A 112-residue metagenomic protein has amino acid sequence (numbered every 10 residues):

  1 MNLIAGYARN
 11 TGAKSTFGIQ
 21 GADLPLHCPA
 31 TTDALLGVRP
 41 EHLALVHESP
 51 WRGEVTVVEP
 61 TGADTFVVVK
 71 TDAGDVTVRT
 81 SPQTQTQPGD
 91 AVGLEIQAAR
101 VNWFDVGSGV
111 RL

Functional and structural regions predicted by a protein language model:
M1-L36, E41-T56, T65-Q87, S108-V110: ATPase nucleotide-binding modules
P60: Glycine-rich nucleotide-phosphate-binding loops and adjacent flexible coil segments
Q85-L112: Generic C-terminus detector
